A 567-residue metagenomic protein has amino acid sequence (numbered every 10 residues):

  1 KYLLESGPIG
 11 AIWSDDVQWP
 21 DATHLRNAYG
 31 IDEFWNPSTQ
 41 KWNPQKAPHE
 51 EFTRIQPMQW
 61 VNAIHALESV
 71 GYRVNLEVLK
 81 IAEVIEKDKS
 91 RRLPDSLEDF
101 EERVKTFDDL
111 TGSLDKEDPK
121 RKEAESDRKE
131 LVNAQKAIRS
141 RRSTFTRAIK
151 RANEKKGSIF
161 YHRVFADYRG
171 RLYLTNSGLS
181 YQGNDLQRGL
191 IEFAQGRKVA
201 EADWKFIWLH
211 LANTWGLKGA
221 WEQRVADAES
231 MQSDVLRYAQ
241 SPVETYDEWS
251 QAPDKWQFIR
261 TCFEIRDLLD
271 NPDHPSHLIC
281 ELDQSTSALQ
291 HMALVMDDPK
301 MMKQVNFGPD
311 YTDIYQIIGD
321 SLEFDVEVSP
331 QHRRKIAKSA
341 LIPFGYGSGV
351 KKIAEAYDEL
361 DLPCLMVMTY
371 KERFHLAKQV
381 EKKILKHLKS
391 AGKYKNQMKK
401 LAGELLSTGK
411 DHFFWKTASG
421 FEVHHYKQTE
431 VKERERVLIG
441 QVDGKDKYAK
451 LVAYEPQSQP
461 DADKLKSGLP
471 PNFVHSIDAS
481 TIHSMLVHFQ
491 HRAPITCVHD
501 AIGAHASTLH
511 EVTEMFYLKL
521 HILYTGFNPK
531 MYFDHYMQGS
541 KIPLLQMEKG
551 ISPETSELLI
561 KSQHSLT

Functional and structural regions predicted by a protein language model:
K1-L341, G347-N472, A479, H488 (+4 more regions): Non-catalytic nucleic-acid-binding interfaces of large nucleic-acid enzymes and RNP effectors
M485: Short glycine-rich, acidic/polar surface loops and turns
C497: Conserved tryptophan-centered aromatic signature that marks the ligand-binding surface of SH3 and related Trp-rich
A504-S507: Short beta-strand-to-loop capping motifs
